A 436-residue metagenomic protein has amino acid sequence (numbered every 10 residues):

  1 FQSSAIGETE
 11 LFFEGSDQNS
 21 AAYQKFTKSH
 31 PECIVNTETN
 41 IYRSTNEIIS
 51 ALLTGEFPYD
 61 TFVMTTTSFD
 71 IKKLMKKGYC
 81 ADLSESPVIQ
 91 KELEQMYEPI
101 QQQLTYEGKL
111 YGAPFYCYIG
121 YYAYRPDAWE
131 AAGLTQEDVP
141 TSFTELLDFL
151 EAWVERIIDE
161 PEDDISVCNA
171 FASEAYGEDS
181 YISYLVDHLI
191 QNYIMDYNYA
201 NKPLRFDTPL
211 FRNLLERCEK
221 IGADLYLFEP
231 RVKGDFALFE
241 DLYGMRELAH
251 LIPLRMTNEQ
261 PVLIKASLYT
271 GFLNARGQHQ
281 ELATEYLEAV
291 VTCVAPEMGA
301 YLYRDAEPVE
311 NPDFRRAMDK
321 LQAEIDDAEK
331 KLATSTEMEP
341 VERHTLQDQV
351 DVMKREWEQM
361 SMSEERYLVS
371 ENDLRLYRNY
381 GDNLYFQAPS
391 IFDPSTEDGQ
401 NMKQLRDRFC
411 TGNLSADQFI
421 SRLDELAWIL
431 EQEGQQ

Functional and structural regions predicted by a protein language model:
A5-D70, K91, Y97: Early extracytoplasmic/lumenal segment of secretory-pathway proteins
G15, I325-E433: C-terminal capping/gating helix-and-loop segments adjacent to ligand/active sites or protein-protein/ligand interfaces
T45-P58, F62, W129, L147-E155 (+4 more regions): Short helices/loops that flank or line small-molecule/ion binding pockets
T66-Y121, H250-Q260: Hinge/lid segment of periplasmic solute-binding proteins
S84-M96, V139, F171, N192-N213 (+2 more regions): Short, solvent-exposed loop/beta-turn-alpha elements that line the ligand-binding surface or hinge of extracytoplasmic
E107-F115, G120, T144-L204, K233-F236: Extracytoplasmic/periplasmic solute-binding protein
D179-E229, H250-P253: Glycine-centered hinge/linker elements that transmit conformational signals in sensory and ligand-binding systems
R212-E288, R304-D319: Extracytoplasmic/periplasmic substrate-binding proteins
